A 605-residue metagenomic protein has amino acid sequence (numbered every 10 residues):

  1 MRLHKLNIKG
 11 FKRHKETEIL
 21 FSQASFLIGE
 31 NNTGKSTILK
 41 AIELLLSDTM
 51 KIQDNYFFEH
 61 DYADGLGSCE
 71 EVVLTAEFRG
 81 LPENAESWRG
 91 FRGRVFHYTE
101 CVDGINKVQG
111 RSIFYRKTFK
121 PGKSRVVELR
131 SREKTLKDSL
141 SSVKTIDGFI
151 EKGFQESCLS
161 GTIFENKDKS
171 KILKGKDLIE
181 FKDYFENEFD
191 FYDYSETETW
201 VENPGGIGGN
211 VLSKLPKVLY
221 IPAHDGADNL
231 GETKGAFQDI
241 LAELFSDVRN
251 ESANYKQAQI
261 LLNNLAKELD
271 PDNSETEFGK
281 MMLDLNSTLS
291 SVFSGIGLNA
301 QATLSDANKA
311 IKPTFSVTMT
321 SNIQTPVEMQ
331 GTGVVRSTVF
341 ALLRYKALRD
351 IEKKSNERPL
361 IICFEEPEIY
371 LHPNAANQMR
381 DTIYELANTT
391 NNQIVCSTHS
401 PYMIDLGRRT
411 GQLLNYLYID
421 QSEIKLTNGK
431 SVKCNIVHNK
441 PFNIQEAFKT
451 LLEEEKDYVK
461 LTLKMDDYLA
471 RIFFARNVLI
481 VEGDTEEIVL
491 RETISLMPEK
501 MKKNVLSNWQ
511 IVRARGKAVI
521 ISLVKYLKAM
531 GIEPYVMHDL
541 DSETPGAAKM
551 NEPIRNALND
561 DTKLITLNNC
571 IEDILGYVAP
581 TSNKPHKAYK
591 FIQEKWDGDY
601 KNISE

Functional and structural regions predicted by a protein language model:
M1-S47, I52, K312, V317-Y468 (+1 more regions): Switch/communication elements of ASCE P-loop NTPase nucleotide-binding domains
I19, E30, G65-E70, P82 (+7 more regions): Conserved catalytic network of the ASCE P-loop NTPase/AAA+ motor domain
S25, F78-P82, F119-K123, I323: Beta-strand elements of well-folded, non-transmembrane domains
K40-G110: Conserved P-loop NTP-binding catalytic core
R92-D247: Electropositive, glycine-dotted interaction segments that contact anionic polymers or phosphate-rich ligands
C158, E453-E605: Acidic, Mg2+-coordinating catalytic modules of nucleic-acid enzymes
E198, N203, L215, L219-F364: Extended helical coiled-coil dimerization/tether regions that scaffold and oligomerize large DNA-maintenance assemblies
H224, T398-P401, D420, G483-D484 (+1 more regions): A short beta-strand-to-loop transition that corresponds to the Sensor-1 phosphate-sensing loop of AAA+ P-loop ATPases
